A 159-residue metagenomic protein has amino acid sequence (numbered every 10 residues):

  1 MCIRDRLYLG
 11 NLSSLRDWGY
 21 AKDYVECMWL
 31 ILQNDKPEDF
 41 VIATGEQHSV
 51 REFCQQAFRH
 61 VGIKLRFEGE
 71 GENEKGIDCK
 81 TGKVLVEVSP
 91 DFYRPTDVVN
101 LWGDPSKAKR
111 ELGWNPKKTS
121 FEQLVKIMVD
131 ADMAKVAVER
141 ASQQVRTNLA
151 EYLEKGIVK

Functional and structural regions predicted by a protein language model:
R4-K159: C-terminal substrate-binding subdomain of Rossmann-fold SDR/epimerase-dehydratase oxidoreductases
